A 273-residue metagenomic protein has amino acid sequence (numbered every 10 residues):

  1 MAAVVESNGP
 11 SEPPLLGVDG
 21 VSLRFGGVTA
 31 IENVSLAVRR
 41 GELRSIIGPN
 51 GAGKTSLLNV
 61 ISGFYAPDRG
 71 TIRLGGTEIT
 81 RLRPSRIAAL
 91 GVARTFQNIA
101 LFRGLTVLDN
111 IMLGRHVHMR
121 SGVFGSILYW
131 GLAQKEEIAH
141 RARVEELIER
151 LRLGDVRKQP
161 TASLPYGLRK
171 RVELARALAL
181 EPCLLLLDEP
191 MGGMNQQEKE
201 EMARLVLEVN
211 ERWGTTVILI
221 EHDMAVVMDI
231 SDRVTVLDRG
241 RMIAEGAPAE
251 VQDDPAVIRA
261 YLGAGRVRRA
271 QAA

Functional and structural regions predicted by a protein language model:
A2-A273: Glycine-rich phosphate-binding loops of nucleotide-dependent enzymes
